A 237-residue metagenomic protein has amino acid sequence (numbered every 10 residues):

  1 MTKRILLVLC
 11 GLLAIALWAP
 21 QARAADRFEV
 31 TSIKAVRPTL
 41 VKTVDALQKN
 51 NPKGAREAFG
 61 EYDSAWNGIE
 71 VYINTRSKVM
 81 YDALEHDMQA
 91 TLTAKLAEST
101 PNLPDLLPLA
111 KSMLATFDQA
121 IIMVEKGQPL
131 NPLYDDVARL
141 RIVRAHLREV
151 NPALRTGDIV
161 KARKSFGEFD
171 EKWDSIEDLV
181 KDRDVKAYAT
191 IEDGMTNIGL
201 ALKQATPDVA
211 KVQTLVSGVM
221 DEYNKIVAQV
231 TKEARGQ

Functional and structural regions predicted by a protein language model:
M1-L9: Bacterial N-terminal signal peptides that target proteins for export
L9-A16: Bacterial N-terminal signal peptides
W18-A24: Sec/Tat signal peptide C-region and signal peptidase I cleavage site
A24-Q237: Mature extracytoplasmic or organellar-lumen-exposed domains after removal of signal/transit peptides
